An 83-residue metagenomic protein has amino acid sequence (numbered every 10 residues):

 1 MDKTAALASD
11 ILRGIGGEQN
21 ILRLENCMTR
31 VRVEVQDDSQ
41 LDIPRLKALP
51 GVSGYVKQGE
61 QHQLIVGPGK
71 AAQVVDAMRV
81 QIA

Functional and structural regions predicted by a protein language model:
D2, A6-A83: Membrane-embedded alpha-helical signal segments
